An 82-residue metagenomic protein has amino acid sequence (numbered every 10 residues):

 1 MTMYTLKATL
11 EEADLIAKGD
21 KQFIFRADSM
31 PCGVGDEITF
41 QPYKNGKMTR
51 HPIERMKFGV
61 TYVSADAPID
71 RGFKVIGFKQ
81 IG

Functional and structural regions predicted by a protein language model:
T2-G82: Catalytic phosphate/metal-binding cores of nucleic-acid and nucleotide-processing enzymes, i.e., regions that mediate
